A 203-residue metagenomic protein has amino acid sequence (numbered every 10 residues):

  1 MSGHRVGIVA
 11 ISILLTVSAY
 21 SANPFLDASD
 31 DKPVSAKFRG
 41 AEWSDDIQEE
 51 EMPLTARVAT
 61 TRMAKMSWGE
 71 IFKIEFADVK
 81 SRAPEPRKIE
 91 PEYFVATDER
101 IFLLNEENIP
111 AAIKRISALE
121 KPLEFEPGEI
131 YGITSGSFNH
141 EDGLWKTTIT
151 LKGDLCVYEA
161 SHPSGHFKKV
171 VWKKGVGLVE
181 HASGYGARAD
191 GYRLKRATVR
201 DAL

Functional and structural regions predicted by a protein language model:
M1-I8: Bacterial N-terminal signal peptides that target proteins for export
G3, A19-A22: Intrinsically disordered, low-complexity cationic segments
I8-V17: Bacterial N-terminal signal peptides
A22-L203: Conserved functional acidic sites
